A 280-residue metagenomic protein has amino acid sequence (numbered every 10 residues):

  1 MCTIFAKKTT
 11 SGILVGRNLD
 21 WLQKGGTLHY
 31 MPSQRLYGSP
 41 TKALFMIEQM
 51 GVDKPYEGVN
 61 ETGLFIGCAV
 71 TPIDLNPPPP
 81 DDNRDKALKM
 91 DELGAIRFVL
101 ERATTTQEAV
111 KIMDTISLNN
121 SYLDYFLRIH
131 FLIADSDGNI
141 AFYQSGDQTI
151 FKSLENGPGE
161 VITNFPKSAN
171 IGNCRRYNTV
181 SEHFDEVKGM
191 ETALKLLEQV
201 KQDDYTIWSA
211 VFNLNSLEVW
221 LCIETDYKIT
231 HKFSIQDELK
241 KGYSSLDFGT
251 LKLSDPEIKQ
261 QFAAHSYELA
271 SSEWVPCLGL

Functional and structural regions predicted by a protein language model:
M1-E101, F126-L280: C-terminal, well-structured catalytic/ligand-binding subdomain of enzymes
L100-R102, E108-L118: Short N-terminal edge-element motif at the start of the domain
S117-Y125: Short arginine-rich
